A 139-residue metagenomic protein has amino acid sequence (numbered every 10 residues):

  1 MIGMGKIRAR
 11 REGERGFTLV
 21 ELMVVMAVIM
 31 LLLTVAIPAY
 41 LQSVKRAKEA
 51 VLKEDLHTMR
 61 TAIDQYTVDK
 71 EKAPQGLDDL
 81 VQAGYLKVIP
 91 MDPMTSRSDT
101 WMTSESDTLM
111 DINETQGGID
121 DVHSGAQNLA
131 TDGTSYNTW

Functional and structural regions predicted by a protein language model:
M1-R15: N-terminal leader/signal peptides at the extreme start of proteins
R8, F17, V51-L52, D64-Y66: A generic structural signal for short
G13-Y40: N-terminal single-pass transmembrane signal-anchor helix
T34, Q42, E49, T61 (+1 more regions): Regular, well-ordered alpha-helical segments
A39-L56: Aliphatic-rich helix starts adjacent to a transmembrane/signal segment
H57-W139: Low-complexity, acidic interaction segments enriched in glycine
